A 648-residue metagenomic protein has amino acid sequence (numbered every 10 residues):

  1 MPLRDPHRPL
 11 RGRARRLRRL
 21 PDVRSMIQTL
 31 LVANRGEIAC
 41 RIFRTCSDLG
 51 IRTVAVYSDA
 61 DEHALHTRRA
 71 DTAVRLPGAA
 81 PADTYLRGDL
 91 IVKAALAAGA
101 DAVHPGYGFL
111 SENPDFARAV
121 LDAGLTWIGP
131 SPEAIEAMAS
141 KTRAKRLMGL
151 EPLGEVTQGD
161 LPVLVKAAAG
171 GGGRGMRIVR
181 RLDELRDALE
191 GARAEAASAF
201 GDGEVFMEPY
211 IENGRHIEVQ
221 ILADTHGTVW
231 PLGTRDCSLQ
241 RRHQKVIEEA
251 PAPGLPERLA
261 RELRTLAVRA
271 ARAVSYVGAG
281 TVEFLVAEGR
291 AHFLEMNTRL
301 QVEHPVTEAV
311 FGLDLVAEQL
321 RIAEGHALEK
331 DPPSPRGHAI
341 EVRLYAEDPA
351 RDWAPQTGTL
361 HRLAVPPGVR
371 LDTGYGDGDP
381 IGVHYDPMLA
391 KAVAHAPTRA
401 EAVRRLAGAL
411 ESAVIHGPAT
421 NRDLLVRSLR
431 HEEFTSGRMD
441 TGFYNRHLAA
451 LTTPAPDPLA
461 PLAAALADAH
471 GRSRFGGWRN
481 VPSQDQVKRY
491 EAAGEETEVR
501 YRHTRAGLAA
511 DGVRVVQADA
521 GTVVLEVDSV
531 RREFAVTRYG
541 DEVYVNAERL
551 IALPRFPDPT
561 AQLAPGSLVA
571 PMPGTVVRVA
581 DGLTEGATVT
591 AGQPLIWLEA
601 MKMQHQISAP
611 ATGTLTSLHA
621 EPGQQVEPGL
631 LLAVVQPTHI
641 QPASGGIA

Functional and structural regions predicted by a protein language model:
M1-P21: Compositionally biased, low-complexity flexible segments
D22-V282, V286-E303: N-terminal beta-alpha lobe that positions the nucleotide/phosphoryl donor in ATP/NTP-coupled carboxylate activation
R174-G175, E248-P251, D386-A392, G566: Short amphipathic alpha-helical segments
R181, A223-T228, V286-G289, A396 (+3 more regions): Short acidic-glycine loop/turn motifs at beta-strand connectors
Y210, G374, H395, A518 (+2 more regions): Residue-level recognition of beta-strand microenvironments
A267, P305-E308, L313-G512, A591-P594 (+1 more regions): Catalytic cores of soluble metabolic enzymes centered on carboxylation/carboxyl-transfer
R531-P571: Catalytic P-loop NTP-binding/switch module of NTPases
P559-A648: Structured functional modules or segments
